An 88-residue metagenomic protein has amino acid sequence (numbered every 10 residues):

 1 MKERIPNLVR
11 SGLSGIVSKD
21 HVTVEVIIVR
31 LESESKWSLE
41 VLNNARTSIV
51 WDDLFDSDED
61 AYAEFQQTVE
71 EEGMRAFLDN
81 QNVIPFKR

Functional and structural regions predicted by a protein language model:
M1-T23, D56, V83-R88: Negatively charged, low-complexity tracts enriched in Asp/Glu with abundant Ser/Thr
D20-V22, L31, N44, D58: Generic structural motif
I28-V50: Short aromatic-glycine-(Arg/Gly/Cys) micro-motifs in beta-strand/loop hairpins
S38-L39, A63, F77, N82: DE-rich, low-complexity intrinsically disordered acidic tracts
R46-A63: A short, exposed loop/beta-hairpin motif centered on an aromatic-Gly-Thr core
Q67-D79: Short arginine-rich
